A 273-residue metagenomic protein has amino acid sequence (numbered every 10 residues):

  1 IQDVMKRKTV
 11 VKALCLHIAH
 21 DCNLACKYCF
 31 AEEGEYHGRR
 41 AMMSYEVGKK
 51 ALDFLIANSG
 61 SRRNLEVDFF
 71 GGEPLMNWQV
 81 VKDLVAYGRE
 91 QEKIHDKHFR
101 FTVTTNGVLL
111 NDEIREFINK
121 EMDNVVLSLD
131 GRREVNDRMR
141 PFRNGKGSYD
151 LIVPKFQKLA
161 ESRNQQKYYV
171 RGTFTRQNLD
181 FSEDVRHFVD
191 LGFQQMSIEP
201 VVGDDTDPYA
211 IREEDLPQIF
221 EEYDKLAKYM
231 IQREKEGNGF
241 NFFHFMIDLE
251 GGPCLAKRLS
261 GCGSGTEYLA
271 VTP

Functional and structural regions predicted by a protein language model:
I1, F30, G34-E35, E46 (+2 more regions): N-terminal charged/capping segments associated with class I S-adenosyl-L-methionine
I1-C15, G60-S61, G265: N-terminal [4Fe-4S]-dependent radical SAM core
T9, A13-E46: Canonical Radical SAM [4Fe-4S] cluster-binding loop centered on the CxxxCxxC motif and its immediate flanking residues
I18, G71-G72: Short acidic donor-binding/metal-coordinating loop in glycosyltransferase active sites
I18-N23, G131-R132, V202: Short glycine-enriched loops at secondary-structure junctions
E32-H37, E134, G203-T206: A short, flexible beta-alpha/helix-coil linker loop
L52-D68, N77-V201: Radical SAM/AdoMet-radical enzyme domain recognition
M139-D150, Q157, E161-A270: Radical SAM enzyme [4Fe-4S]-AdoMet core and its adjacent flexible, acidic and glycine-rich loops/tails across
